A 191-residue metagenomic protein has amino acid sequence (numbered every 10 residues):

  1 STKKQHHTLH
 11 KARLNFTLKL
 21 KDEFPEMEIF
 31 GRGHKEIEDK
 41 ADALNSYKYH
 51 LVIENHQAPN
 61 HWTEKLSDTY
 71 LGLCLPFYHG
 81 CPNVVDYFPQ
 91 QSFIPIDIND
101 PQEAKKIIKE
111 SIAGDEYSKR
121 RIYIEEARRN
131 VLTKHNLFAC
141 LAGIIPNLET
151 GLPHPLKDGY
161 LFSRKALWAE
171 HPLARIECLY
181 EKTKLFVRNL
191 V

Functional and structural regions predicted by a protein language model:
S1-I29, A41-H50, P59-W62, S67-V191: Pol beta-like nucleotidyltransferase catalytic core
G31-E36: Short gly/ser/thr-rich secondary-structure transition/capping motifs
I53-N55: Short Ser/Thr-rich beta->loop micro-motif in glycosyltransferases that lines and helps position the nucleotide-sugar
